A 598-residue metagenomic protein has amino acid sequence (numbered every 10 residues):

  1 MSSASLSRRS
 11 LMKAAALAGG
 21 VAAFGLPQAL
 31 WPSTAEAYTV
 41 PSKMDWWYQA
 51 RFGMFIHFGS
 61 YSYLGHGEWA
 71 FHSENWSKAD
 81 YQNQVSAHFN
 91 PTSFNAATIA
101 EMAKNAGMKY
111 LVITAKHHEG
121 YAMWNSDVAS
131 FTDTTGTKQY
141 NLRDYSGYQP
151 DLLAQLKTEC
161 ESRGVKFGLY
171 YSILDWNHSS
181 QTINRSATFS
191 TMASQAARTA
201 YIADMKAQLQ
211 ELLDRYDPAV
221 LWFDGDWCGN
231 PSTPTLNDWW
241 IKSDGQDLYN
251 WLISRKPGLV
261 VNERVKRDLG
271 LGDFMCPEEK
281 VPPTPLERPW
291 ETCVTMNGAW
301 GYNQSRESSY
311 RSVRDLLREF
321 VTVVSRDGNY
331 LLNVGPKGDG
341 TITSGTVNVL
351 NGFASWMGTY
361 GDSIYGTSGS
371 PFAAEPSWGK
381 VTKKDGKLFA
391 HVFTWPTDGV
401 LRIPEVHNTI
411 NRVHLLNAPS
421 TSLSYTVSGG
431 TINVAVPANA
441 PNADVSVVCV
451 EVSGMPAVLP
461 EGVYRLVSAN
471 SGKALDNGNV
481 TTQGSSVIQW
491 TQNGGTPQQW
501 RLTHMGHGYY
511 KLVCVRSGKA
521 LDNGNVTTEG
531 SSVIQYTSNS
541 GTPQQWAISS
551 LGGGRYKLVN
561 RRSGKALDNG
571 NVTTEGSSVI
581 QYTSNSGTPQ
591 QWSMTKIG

Functional and structural regions predicted by a protein language model:
M1, F89, R306, R465 (+1 more regions): Short, flexible active-site loop motifs that bind/organize anionic cofactors or intermediates
M1, G19-V21, G229-S232, T397-V400 (+3 more regions): Short amphipathic alpha-helical segments with coiled-coil-like heptad repeat character
S2, S10-W31: N-terminal export signals
P32-A37: Boundary at the C-terminal end of the N-terminal hydrophobic targeting segment
Y38-V458: Mature catalytic domains of secreted/periplasmic carbohydrate-active enzymes
A457-G598: Lectin-like carbohydrate-binding module/patch detector with strong preference for beta-trefoil
